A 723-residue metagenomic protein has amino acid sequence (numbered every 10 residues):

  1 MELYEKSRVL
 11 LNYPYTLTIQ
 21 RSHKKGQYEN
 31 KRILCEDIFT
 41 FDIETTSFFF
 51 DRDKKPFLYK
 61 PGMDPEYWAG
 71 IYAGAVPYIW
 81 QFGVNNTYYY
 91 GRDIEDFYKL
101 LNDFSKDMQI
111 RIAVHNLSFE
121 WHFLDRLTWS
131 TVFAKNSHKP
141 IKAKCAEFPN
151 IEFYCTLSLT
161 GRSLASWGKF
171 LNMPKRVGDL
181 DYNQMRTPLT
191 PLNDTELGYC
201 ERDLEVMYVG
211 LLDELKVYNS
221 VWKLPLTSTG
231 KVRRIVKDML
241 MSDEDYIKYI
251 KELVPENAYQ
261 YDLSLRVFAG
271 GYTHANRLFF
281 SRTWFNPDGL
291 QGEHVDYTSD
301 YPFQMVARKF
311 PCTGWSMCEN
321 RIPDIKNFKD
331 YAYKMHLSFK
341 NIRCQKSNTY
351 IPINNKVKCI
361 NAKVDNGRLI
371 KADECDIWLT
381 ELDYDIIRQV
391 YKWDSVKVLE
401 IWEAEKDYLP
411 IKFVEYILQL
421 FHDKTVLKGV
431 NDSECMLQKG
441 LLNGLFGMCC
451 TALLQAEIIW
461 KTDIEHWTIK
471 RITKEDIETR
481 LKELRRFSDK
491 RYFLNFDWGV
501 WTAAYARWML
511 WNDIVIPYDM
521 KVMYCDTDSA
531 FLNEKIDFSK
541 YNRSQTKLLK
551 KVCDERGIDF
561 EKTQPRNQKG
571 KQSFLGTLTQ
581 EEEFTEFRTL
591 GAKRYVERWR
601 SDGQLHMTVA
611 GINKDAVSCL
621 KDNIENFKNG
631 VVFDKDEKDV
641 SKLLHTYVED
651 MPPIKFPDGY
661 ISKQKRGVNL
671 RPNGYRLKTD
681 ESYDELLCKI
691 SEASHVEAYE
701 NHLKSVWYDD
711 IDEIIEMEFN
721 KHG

Functional and structural regions predicted by a protein language model:
M1-I43: N-terminal accessory regions of nucleic-acid-interacting proteins
N30-A73, I79: Gly/Thr-rich phosphate-binding beta-strand-loop-beta motif of the actin/hexokinase/Hsp70
F39-D42, F153-Y154, G292-D296, Y301: Short hydrophobic beta-strand that contains or immediately precedes a catalytic carboxylate
I43-D51, Y297-F303, S529: Short acidic, Gly/Ser-rich segments with clustered Asp/Glu that frequently serve as metal-coordination loops in enzyme
F82-P188, L192, G198-R202, V206: Conserved DEDDh/DEDDy metal-dependent 3′-5′ exonuclease domain
F119-W129, L212, T298-T313, I536: Short active-site loop/helix that positions an aromatic residue
S166-K251, L510: Acidic, Mg2+-coordinating catalytic module of metal-dependent nucleases/exonucleases that use a two-metal-ion mechanism
L215-W284, T313-S316, R343-V515, M520-M523 (+1 more regions): C-terminal, non-catalytic extensions of nucleic-acid polymerases
